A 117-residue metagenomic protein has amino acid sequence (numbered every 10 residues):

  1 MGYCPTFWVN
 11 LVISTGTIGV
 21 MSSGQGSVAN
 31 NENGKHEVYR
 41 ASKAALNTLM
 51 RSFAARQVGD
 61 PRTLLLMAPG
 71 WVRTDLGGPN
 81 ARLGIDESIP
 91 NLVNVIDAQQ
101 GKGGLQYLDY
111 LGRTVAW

Functional and structural regions predicted by a protein language model:
M1-V58: Catalytic loop of short-chain dehydrogenase/reductase
S14, D60-R62, G101-G103: Residue-level signal for beta-strand positions within conserved beta-sheet cores that form or flank
G19, D60-L65, Q106: Rossmann-like NAD(H)/NADP(H) cofactor-binding core
A44-R51, A55, L65, D86 (+1 more regions): A generic structural signal for well-ordered alpha-helical surface patches
L66-P69, T74, G78-W117: C-terminal helical subdomain
